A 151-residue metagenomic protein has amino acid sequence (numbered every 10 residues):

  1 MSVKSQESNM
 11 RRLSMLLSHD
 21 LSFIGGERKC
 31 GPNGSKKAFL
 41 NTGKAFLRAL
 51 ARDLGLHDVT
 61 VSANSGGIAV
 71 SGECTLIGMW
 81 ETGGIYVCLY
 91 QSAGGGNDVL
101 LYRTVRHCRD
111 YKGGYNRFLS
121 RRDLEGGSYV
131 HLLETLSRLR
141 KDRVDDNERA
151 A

Functional and structural regions predicted by a protein language model:
M1-R11, K141-A151: Short intrinsically disordered terminal tails
V3-G78: Negatively charged, low-complexity tracts enriched in Asp/Glu with abundant Ser/Thr
Q6, L17, G113, S120 (+1 more regions): Intrinsic disorder/low-complexity signature
T75, L100, N147-A150: Intrinsically disordered, low-complexity regions of eukaryotic proteins
I77-E134: Intrinsically disordered, low-complexity regulatory segments enriched in Ser/Thr/Pro and charged residues
H131-R138, D146: Well-ordered alpha/beta subsegment
